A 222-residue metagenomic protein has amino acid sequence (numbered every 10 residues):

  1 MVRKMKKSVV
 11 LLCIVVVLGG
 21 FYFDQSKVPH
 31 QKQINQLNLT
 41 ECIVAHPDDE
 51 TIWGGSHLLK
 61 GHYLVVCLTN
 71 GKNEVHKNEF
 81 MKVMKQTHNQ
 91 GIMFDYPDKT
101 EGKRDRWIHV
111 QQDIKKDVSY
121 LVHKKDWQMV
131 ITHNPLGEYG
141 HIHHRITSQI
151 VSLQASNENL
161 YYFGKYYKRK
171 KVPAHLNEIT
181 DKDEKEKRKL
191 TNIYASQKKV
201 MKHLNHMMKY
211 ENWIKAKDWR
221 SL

Functional and structural regions predicted by a protein language model:
M1-M5: Short, Lys/Arg-rich N-terminal segment immediately upstream of the first membrane anchor
K7-L11, V15-K125, L153-S156: Active-site rim/loop-helix segments in enzyme catalytic domains that contact anionic ligands
D49, E138-Y139: Short glycine-rich, flexible loops that bind phosphorylated cofactors or substrates
E74, I108, Q112, H141-R145 (+1 more regions): Soluble non-cytosolic domains of exported or imported proteins
V122, D126-L136: Proline-aspartate-enriched helix->loop->beta-strand connector
T132-L136, I142, K165: Short, well-ordered beta-to-alpha junction loops that form the rim of enzyme active sites and present histidine/acidic
Y139-Q154: Short Gly/Thr/Asp-enriched flexible loops that form oxyanion-binding sites at enzyme active sites
S156-L222: The feature marks non-catalytic terminal segments
